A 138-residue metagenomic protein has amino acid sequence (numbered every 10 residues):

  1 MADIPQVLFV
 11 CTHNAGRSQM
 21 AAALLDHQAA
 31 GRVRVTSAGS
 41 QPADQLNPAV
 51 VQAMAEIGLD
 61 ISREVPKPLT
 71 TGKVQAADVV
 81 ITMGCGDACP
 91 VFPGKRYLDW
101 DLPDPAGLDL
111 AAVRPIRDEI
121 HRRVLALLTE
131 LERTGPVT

Functional and structural regions predicted by a protein language model:
A2-T138: Short polar/charged helix/loop
